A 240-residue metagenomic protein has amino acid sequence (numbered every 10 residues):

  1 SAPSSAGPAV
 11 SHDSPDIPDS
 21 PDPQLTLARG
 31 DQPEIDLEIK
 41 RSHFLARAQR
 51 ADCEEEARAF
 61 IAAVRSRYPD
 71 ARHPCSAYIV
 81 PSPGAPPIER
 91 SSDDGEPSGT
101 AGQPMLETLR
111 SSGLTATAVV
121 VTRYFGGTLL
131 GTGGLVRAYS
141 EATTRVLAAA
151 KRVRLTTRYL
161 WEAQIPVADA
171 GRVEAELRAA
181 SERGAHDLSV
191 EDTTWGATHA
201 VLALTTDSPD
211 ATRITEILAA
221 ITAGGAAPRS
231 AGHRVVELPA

Functional and structural regions predicted by a protein language model:
S1-G99, T193, S208-A211, E216 (+2 more regions): C-terminal regulatory domains involved in ligand/effector binding and gene-expression control
S11-H12, L177, D187-T212: Non-DNA-binding regulatory cores of transcription-related proteins, predominantly C-terminal effector-binding
E34-I39, A149-R154, D187-W195: Short, flexible, solvent-exposed loop/turn segments with mixed acidic/basic and small polar residues
Q49-D52, A163-V167, A203-S208: Short beta-strand-to-loop capping motifs
R67, T108, V120, V173-A180 (+1 more regions): Generic non-transmembrane alpha-helical segments
A101-A149: Active-site beta-strand/loop microenvironment that shapes enzyme catalytic pockets
V153-D169: Short glycine-/aliphatic-rich beta-strand segments at the starts of folded cytosolic domains
I165-V190, R213-T215: Short amphipathic alpha-helix segments
